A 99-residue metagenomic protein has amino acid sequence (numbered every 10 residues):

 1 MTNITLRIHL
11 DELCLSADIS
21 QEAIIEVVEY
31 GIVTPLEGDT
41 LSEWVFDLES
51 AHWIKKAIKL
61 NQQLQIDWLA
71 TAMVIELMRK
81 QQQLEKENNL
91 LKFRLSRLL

Functional and structural regions predicted by a protein language model:
T2-E26: Polyanion-binding surface elements
T2-L6, Y30, T34-P35, T40 (+1 more regions): Arg/Lys-rich, alpha-helical DNA-contact motif
